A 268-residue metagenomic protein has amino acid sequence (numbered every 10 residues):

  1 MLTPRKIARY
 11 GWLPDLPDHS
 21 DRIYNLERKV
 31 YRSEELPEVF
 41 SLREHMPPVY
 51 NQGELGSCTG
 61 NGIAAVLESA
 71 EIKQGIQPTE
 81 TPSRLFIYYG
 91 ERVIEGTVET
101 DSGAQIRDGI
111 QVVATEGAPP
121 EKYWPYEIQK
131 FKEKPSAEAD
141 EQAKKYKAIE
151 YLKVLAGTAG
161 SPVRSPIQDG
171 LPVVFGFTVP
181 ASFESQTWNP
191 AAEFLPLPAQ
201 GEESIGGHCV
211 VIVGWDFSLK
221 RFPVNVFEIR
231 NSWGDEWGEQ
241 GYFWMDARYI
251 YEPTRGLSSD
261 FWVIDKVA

Functional and structural regions predicted by a protein language model:
M1-V39: N-terminal zymogen propeptides
T3-Y10, E35-P37, A64, E68 (+2 more regions): Predominantly the structural core of cysteine protease catalytic domains
R22-N25, K29, H45-P48, K220 (+1 more regions): A generic signature of intrinsically disordered, low-complexity regions enriched in glycine/proline and charged/polar
R43-P48, T81-G96, K145-A148: Short, conserved helix/loop micro-motifs enriched in His/Cys and acidic residues
E44-T79, R84-L85, D101-T115: Active-site-adjacent structural elements in enzyme catalytic domains
K73-Y89, P125-Q129, N189-A191: Short alpha-helical "patches" and their helix-cap loops
